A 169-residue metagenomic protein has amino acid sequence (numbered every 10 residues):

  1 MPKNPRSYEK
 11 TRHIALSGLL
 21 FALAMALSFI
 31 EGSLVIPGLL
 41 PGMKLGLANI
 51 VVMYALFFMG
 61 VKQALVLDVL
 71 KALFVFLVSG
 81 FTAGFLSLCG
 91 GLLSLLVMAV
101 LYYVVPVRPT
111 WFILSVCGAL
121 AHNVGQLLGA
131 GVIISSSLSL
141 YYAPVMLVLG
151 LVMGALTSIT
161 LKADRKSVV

Functional and structural regions predicted by a protein language model:
P2, A15, L19-F21, A26 (+2 more regions): Short helix-perturbing small/polar motifs within transmembrane alpha-helices
P2-A55: Hydrophobic transmembrane alpha-helices
S28-L45, L70-M98, W111, I133 (+2 more regions): Interfacial aromatic-anchored transmembrane helix boundaries in multi-pass membrane proteins
V35, V52, L67, Q126-A130 (+1 more regions): Alpha-helical transmembrane segments and their lipid-water interface positions in multi-pass membrane proteins
L45-V61, V97-Y102: Generic transmembrane alpha-helix motif of multi-pass integral membrane proteins
L47, L140-T157: Individual transmembrane alpha-helices with interfacial aromatic-anchor signatures
G84, L96, V100, A119-L128 (+2 more regions): Mid-bilayer segments of alpha-helical transmembrane spans in multi-pass integral membrane proteins that mediate
V168-V169: Conserved small/polar residues in nucleotide/adenosyl-binding loops
